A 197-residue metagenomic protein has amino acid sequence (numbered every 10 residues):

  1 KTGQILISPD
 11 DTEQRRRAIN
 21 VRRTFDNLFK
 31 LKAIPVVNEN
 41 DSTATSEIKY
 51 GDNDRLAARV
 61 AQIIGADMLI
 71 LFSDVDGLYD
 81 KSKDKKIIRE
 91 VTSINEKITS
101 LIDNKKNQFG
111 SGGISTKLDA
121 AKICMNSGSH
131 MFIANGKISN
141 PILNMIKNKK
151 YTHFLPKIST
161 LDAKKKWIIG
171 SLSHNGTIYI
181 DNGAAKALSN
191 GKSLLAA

Functional and structural regions predicted by a protein language model:
K1-A197: C-terminal catalytic "cap/lid" subdomain
